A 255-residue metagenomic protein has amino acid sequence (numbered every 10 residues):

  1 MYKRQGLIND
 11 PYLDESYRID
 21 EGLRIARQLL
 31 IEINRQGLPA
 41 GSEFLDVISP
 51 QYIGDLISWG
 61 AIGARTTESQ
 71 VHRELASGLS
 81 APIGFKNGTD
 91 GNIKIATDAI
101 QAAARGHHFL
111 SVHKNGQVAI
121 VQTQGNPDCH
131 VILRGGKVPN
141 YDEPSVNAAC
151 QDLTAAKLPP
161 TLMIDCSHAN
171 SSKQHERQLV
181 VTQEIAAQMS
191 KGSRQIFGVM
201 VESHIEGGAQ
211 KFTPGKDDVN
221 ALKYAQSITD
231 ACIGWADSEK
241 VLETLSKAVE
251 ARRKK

Functional and structural regions predicted by a protein language model:
M1-Q5: Conserved small/polar residues in nucleotide/adenosyl-binding loops
D10-A26, I31, I57-I83, R105-K114: Acidic, His- and aromatic-enriched active-site or binding-groove loops in soluble protein domains that engage sugars
L30-I48: Cap/lid and interdomain-hinge subdomains that line or gate substrate/regulatory clefts in soluble alpha/beta enzymes
I33-N34, A76-S77, V121-G125, A155-A156 (+1 more regions): Solvent-exposed alpha-helices and their adjacent loops that cap or buttress functional pockets in soluble metabolic
A40-E43, I83-F85, C129-L133, P160-D165 (+1 more regions): Hydrophobic faces of well-ordered beta-strands that scaffold small-molecule active sites in alpha/beta enzyme cores
E43-V47, G88-D90, R134-V138, S167-S171 (+1 more regions): Active-site beta-loop-alpha junctions enriched in small/polar residues
K94-E184: Conserved mixed alpha/beta catalytic, RNA-binding, or beta-rich assembly cores of soluble enzyme, regulatory
M163-K240, L245-E250: Catalytic-face loop-and-helix region of soluble metabolic enzyme cores
